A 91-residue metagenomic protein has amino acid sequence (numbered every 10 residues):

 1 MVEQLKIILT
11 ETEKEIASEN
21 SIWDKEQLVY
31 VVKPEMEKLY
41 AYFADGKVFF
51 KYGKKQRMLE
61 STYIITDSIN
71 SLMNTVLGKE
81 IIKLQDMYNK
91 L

Functional and structural regions predicted by a protein language model:
M1-V29, L84, Y88-K90: Short terminal alpha-helical segments
E3, Y30, P34, T75 (+1 more regions): Generic alpha-helical secondary structure signal
E13-T62: Amphipathic alpha-helical interaction modules
K55-L91: Amphipathic alpha-helical binding modules
